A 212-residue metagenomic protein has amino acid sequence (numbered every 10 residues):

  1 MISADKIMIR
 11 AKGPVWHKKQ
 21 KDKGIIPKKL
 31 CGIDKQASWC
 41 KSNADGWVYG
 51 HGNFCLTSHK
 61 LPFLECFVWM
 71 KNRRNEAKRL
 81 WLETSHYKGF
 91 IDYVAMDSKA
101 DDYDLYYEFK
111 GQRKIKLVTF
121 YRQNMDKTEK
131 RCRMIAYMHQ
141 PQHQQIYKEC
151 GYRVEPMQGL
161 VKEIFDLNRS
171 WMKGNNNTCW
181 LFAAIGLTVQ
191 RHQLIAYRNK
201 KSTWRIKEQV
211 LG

Functional and structural regions predicted by a protein language model:
M1-S98, D102-G111, F182: Polybasic low-complexity intrinsically disordered regions
N75-L80, E129, K207-E208: A short, polar/proline- and glycine-enriched secondary-structure boundary/capping micro-motif
G89-F90, I115, L167: Short, well-ordered coil loops that connect the C-terminus of an alpha-helix to the N-terminus of a beta-strand
I91-V94, V118, A196: Acidic/polar loop patches that form or flank catalytic/metal-binding clefts of enzymes that bind anionic ligands
K99-I164: Helix-centered, glycine/charged polyanion-binding patches within enzymatic domains that contact phosphate-containing
Q144-G212: Basic, amphipathic alpha-helical segments enriched in Lys/Arg and hydrophobic/aromatic residues
